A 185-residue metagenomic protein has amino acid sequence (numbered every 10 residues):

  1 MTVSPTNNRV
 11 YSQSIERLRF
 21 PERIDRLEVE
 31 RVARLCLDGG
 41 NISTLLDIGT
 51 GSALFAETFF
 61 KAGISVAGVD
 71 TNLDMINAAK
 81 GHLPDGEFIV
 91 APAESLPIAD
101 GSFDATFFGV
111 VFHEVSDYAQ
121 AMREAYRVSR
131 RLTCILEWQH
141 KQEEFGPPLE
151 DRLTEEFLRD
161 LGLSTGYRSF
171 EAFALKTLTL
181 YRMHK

Functional and structural regions predicted by a protein language model:
N8, S14-D25, F55, T133-R182: C-terminal alpha-helical "lid/dimerization" subdomain adjacent to the S-adenosyl-L-methionine
R23-N41: Conserved alpha-helix/loop element of class I SAM-dependent methyltransferases that forms part of the SAM/SAH-binding
L46, G51-S95: Class I SAM-dependent methyltransferase SAM/SAH-binding core
L96-G101: Short amphipathic alpha-helix with an adjacent loop that forms part of the alpha/beta core around
F107: A conserved beta-strand element that flanks and buttresses the S-adenosyl-L-methionine
V111-E114: A short His-aromatic
A119-T133: A short glycine-rich, Lys/Arg-flanked "PGG" loop and its adjoining helix->strand segment in the class I
